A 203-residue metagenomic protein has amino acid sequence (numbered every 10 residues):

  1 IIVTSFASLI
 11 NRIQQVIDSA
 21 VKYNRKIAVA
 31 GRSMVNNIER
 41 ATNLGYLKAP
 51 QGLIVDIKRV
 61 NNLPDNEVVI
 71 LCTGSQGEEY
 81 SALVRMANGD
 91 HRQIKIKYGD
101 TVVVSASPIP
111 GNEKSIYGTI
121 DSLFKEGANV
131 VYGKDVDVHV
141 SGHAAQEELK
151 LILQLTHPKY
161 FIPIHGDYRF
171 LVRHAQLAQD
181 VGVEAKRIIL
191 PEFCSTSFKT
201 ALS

Functional and structural regions predicted by a protein language model:
I1-S203: Acidic/His-rich, metal-assisted hydrolase cores and their charged scaffolds
